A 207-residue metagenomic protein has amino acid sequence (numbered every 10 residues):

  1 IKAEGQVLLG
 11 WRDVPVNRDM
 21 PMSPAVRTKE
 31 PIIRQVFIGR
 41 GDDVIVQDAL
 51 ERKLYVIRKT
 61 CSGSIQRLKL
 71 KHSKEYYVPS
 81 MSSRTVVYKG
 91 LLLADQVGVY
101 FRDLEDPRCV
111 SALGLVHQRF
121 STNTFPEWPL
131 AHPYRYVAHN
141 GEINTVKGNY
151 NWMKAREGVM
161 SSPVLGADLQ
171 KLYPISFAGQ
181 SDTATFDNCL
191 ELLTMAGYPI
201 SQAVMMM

Functional and structural regions predicted by a protein language model:
I1-M207: Conserved short alpha-helical segments that host acidic/polar catalytic motifs at enzyme active sites
